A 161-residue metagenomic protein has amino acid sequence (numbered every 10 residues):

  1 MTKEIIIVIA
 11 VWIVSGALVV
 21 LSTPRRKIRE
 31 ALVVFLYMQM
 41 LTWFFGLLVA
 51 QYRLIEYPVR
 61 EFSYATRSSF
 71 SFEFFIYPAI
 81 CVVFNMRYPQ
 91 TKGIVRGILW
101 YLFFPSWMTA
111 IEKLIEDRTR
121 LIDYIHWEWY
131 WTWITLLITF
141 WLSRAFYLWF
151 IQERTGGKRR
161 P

Functional and structural regions predicted by a protein language model:
M1-P161: Aromatic-rich, lipid-facing transmembrane alpha helices and their immediate juxtamembrane interface loops in integral
